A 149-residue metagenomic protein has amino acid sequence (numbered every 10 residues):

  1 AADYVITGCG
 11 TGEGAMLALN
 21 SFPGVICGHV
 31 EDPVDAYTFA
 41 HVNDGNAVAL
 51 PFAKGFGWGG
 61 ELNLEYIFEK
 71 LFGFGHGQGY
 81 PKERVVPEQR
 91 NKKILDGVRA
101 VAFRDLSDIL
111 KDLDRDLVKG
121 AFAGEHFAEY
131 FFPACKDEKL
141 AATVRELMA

Functional and structural regions predicted by a protein language model:
A1, A149: Glycine-rich beta-alpha loop segments
A2-G8, C27: A short, small-residue-rich loop immediately preceding and capping a beta-strand
C9, E31-D32, P51-F52: Short secondary-structure boundary segments
C9-G14, G55-F56: Gly/Ser/Thr-rich loops at beta-strand to alpha-helix junctions that form or flank small-molecule/cofactor-binding
G14-C27, E31-D32: Short Gly/Thr/Asp-enriched flexible loops that form oxyanion-binding sites at enzyme active sites
Y37-M148: C-terminal binding/interaction regions
